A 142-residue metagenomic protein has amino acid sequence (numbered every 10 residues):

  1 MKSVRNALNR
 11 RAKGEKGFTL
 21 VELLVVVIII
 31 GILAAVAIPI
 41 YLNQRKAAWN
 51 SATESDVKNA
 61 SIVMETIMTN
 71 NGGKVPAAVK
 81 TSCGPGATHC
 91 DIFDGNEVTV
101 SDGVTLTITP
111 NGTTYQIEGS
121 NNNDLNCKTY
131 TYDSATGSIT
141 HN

Functional and structural regions predicted by a protein language model:
M1-F18: N-terminal leader/signal peptides at the extreme start of proteins
R5-L8, R45, M64: Hydrophobic core positions within the conserved protein kinase catalytic domain
R11, L42-V57, N71: Aliphatic-rich helix starts adjacent to a transmembrane/signal segment
K13-Y41: N-terminal single-pass transmembrane signal-anchor helix
T19, E54-I62: Extracytoplasmic/periplasmic mature domains of Sec-exported, cell-envelope-associated bacterial proteins
I62-N142: Periplasmic/extracellular, small/polar-rich flexible segments of pilin-like filament-forming proteins
